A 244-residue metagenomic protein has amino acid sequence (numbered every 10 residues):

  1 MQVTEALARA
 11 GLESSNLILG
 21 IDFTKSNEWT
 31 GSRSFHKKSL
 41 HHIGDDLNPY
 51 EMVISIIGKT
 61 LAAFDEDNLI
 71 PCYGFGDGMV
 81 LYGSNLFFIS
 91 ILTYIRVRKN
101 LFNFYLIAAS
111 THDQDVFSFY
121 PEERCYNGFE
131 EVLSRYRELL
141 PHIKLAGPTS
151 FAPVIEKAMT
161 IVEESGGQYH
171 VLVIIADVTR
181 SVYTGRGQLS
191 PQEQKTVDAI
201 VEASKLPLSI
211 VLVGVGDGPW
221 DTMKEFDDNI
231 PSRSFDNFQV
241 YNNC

Functional and structural regions predicted by a protein language model:
M1-C244: Acidic, low-complexity intrinsically disordered regions
